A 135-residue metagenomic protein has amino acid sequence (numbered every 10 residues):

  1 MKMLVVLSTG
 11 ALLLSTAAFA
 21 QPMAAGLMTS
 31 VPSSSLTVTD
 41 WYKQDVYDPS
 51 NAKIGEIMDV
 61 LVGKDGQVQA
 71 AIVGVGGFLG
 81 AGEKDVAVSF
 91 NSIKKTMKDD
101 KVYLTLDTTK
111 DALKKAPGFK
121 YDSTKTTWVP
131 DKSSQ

Functional and structural regions predicted by a protein language model:
K2-G10, A17-Q135: Peripheral interaction segments used for macromolecular assembly
